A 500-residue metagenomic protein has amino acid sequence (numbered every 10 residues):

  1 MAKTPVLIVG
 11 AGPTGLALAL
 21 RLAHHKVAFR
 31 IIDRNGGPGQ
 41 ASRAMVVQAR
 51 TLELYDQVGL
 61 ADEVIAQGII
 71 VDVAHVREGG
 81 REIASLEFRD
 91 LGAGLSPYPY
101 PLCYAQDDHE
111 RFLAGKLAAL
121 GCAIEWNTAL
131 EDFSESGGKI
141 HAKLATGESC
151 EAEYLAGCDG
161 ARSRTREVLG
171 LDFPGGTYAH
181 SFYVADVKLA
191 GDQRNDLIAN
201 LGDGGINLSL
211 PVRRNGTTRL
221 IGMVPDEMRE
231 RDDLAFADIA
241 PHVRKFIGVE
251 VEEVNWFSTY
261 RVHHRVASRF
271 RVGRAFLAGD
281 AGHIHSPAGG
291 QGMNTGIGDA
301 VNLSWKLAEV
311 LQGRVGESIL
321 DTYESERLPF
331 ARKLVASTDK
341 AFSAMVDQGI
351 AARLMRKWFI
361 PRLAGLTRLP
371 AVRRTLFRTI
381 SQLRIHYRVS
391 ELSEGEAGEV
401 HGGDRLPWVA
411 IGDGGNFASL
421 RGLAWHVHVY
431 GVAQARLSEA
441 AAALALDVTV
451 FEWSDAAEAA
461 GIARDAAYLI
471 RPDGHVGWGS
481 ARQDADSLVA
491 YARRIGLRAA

Functional and structural regions predicted by a protein language model:
A2-P5, V9, H24-H25, R34 (+6 more regions): Helical substrate-recognition/capping region of FAD-dependent monooxygenase/halogenase enzymes
T4, A145-Y154: Core beta-strand elements of the Rossmann-like FAD/NAD(P) dinucleotide-binding domain in flavoenzyme oxidoreductases
G15-L16: N-terminal Rossmann-fold NAD(P) dinucleotide-binding loop
A23-R43: Glycine-rich FAD pyrophosphate-binding loop
R43-K116, P211-V212: Active-site-adjacent segment of FAD-dependent monooxygenases/related oxidoreductases
A66, D108, G115, C122 (+2 more regions): Conserved FAD-binding catalytic core of PHBH/FMO-like flavoproteins
Q67, D233-Q291, T295, V315 (+4 more regions): FAD/FMN-dependent oxidoreductases across multiple families
W126-I140: A conserved short coil-to-beta-strand element within the FAD-binding core of flavoproteins
